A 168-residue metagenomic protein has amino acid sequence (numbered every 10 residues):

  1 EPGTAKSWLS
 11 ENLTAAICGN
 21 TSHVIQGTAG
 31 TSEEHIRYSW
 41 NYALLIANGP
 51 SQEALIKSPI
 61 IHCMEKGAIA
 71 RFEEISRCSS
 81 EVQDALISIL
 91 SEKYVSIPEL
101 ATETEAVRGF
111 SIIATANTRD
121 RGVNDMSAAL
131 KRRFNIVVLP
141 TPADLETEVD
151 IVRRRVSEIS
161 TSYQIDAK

Functional and structural regions predicted by a protein language model:
E1-I165: AAA+ P-loop NTPase catalytic core and its hallmark functional loops
